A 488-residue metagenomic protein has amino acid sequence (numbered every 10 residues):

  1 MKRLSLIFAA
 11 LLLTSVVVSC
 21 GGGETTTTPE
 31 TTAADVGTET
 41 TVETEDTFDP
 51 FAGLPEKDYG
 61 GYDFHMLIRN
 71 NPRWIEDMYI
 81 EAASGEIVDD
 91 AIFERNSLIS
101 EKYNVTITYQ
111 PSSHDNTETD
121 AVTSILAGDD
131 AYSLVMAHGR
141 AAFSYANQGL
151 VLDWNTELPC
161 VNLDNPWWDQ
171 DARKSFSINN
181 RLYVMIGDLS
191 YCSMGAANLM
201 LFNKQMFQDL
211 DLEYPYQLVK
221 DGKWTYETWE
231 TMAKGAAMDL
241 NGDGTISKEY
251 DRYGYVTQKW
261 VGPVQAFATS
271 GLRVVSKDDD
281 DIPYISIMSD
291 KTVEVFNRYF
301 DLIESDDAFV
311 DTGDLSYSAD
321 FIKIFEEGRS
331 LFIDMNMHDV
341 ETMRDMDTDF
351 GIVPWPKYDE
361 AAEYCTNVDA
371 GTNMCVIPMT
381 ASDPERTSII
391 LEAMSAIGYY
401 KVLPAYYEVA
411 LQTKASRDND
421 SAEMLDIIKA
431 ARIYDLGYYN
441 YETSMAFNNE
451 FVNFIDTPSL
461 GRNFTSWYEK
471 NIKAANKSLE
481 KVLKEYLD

Functional and structural regions predicted by a protein language model:
S15-S19: C-terminal motif of bacterial Sec signal peptides marking the signal peptidase cleavage site
T41-A82, S100-E101, D243-D251: Immediate post-signal peptide segment of exported/extracytoplasmic ligand-binding proteins
I75-N104, M200, Q205: Short, polar/charged alpha-helical segment
K102-S177, I324: Extracytoplasmic "Venus flytrap"/periplasmic binding protein-like
A146-L150, D171-Q217, V256-D279, A370-V376: Periplasmic solute-binding protein
E230-K234, Q265-L315: Glycine-centered hinge/linker elements that transmit conformational signals in sensory and ligand-binding systems
R344-L411: Extracytoplasmic/periplasmic substrate-recognition and gating elements
M379-S388, G398-D488: Conserved C-terminal helix/tail region of periplasmic/extracytoplasmic solute-binding proteins
